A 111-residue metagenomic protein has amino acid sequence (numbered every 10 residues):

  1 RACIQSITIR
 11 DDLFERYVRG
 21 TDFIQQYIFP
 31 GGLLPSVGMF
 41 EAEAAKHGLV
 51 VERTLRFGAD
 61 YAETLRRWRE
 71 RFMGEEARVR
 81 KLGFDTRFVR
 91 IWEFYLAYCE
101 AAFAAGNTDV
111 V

Functional and structural regions predicted by a protein language model:
R1: A short glycine-rich, Lys/Arg-flanked "PGG" loop and its adjoining helix->strand segment in the class I
I7-V110: Substrate-binding/catalytic lobe of Class I Rossmann-like enzymes that use SAM or dcSAM, i.e., the mid-to-C-terminal
